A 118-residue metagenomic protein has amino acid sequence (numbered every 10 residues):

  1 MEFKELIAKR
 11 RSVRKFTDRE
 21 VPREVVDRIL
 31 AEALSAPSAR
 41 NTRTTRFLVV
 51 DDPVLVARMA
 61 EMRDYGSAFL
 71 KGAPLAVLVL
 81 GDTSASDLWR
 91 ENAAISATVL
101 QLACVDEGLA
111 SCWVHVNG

Functional and structural regions predicted by a protein language model:
M1-V26: Specificity-determining recognition surfaces
R19, D52, A93, V116-N117: Short beta->alpha junction loops/turns
E24-A31, S35-A97: Glycine/small-residue-rich phosphate/adenosyl-binding loop
L70, E107-L109: Short, structured loop/turn "capping" segments at alpha-beta junctions
L102-D106: Short hydrophobic alpha-helices that are characteristic scaffold elements of the AMP-binding
L109-G118: GST superfamily/GST-like fold recognition
